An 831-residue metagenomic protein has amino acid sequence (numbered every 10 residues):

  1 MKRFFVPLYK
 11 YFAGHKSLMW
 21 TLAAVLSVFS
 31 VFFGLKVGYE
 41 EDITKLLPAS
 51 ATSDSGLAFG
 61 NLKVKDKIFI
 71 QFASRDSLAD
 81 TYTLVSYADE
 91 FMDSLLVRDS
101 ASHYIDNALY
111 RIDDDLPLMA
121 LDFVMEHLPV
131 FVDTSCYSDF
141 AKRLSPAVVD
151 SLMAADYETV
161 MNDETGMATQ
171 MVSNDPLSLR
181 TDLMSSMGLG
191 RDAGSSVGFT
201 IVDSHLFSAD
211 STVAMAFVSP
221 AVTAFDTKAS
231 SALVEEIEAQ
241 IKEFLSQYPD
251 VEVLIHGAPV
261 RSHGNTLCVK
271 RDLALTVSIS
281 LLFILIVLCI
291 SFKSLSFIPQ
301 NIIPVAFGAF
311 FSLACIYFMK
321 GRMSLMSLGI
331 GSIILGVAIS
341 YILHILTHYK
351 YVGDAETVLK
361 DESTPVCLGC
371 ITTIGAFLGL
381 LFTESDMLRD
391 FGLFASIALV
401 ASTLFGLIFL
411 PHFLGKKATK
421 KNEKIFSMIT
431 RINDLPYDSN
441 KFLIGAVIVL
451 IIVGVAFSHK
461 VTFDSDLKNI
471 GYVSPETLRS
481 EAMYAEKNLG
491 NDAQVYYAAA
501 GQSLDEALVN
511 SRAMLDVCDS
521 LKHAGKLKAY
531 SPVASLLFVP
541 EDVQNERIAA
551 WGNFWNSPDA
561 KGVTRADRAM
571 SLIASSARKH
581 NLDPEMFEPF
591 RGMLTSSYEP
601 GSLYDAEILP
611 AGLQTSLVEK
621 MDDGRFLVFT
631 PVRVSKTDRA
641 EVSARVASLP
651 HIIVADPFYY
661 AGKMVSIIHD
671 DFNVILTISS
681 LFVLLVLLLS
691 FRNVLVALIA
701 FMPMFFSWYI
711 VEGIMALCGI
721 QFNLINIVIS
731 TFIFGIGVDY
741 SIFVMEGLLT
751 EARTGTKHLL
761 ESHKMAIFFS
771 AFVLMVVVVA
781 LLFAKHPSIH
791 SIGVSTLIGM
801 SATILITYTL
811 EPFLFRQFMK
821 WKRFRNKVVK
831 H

Functional and structural regions predicted by a protein language model:
M1-E41, P411-H412, K416-D466, K827-H831: Signature of alpha-helical transmembrane segments and their immediate interfacial
G34-S77, A193-D203, N440, K460-Q502 (+1 more regions): Solvent-exposed, non-transmembrane loop/terminal regulatory segments of multi-pass membrane proteins
S86-L206, D210-A214, G525-L609: Alpha-helical transmembrane helix bundles of large polytopic membrane transport and channel proteins
M161-S294, P589-V683: Extracytoplasmic
F297-H344, V696-V744: Hydrophobic transmembrane alpha-helices and their membrane-interface caps in long multi-pass transport proteins
I302, Y351-T383, F701, R753-K785 (+2 more regions): Pore- and gate-forming transmembrane helices of large, multi-pass membrane proteins
P304-T419, F783-A784: Hydrophobic alpha-helical segments
K441-A569: Juxtamembrane segments of multi-pass membrane proteins
